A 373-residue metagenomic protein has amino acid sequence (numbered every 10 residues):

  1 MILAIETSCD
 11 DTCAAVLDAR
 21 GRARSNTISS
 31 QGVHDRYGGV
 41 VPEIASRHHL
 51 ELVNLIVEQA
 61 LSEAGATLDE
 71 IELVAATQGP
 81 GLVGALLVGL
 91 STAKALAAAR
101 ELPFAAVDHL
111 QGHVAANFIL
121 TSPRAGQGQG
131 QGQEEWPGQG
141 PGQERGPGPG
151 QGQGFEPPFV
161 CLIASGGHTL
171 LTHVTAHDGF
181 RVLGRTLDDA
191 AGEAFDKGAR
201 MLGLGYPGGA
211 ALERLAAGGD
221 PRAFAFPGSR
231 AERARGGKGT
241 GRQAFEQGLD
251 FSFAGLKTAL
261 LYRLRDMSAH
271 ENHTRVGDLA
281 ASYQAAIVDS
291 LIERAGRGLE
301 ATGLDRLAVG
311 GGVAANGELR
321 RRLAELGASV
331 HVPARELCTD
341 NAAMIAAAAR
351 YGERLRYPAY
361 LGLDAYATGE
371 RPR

Functional and structural regions predicted by a protein language model:
M1-V83, S91: N-terminal beta-alpha supersecondary unit
T12-D18, C161-I163, T169-H173: Short beta-strand scaffold segments in enzyme catalytic cores
T67, R214-L307, N316-A328, R356 (+1 more regions): A contiguous, well-structured pocket-lining segment that forms one wall/lid of small-molecule binding clefts in soluble
V83-A85, A93, A99-R124, T169 (+1 more regions): Active-site neighborhood for divalent-cation/phosphate handling
A106-V107, L323-I345: Conserved phosphate-binding/catalytic loops in two-lobed NTP-binding clefts
V107-G126, E134-W136, E144, P149-V160 (+1 more regions): Conserved phosphate-binding catalytic cores of ATP/NTP-utilizing and phosphoryl-transfer enzymes
H113-A116, A334-R371: Glycine-rich phosphate-binding/hydrolytic loop that grips phosphoryl groups
T175-D220, K257-T258, Y262-M267: Glycine-rich phosphate-binding loop plus the immediately following alpha-helix
